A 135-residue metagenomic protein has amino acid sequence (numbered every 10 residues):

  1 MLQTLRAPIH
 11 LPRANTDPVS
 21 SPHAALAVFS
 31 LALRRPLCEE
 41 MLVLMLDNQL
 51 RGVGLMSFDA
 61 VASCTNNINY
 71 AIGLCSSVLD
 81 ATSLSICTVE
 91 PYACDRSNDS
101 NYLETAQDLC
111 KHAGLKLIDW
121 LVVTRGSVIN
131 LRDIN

Functional and structural regions predicted by a protein language model:
M1-S83, C87-N135: Polybasic/polar functional segments that serve as interface/processing modules
